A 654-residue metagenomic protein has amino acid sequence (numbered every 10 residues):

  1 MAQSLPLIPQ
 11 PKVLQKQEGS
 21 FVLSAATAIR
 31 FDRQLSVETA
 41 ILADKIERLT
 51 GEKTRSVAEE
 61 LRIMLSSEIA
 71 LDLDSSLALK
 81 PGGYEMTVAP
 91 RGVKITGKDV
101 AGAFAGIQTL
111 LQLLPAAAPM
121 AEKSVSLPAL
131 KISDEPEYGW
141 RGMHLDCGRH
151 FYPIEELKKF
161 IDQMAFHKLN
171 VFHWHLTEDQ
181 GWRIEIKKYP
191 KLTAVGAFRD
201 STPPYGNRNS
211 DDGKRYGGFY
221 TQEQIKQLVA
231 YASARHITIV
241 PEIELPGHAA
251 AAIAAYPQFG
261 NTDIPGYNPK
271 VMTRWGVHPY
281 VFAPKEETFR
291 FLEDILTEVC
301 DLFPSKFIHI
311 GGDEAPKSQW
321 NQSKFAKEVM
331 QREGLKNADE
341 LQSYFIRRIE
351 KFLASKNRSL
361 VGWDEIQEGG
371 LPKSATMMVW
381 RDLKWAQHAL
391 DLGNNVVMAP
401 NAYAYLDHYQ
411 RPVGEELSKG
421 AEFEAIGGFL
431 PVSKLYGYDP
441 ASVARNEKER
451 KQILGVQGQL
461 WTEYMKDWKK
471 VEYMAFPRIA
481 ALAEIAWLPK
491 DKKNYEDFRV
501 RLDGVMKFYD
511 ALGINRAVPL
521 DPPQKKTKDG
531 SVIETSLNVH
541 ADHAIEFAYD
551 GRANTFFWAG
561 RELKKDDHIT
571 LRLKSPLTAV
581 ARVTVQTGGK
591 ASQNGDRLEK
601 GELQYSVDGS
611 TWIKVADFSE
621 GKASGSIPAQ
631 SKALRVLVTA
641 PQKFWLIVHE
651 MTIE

Functional and structural regions predicted by a protein language model:
Q3-W140, K470, I485-P519: Contiguous, structured surface segment used for ligand recognition
S75-F307, R348, F352, Q452 (+1 more regions): Feature activates predominantly on carbohydrate-active enzymes
P257, V271-T273, V277-K373, W380-H388: Active-site neighborhood of glycoside hydrolase catalytic domains
S359-A375, R381-K528: Flexible, acidic glycine-rich loops studded with aromatic residues
L520-A579, Q586-G601, D617-F618, E650-E654: Disordered, acidic Ser/Thr/Pro-rich linker "stalks" and the adjacent N-terminal cap of the next globular domain
L571, K622-P628: Exposed aromatic-hydrophobic patches
V636-F644: Short beta-strand-plus-loop segments that form exposed binding edges in beta-rich domains
